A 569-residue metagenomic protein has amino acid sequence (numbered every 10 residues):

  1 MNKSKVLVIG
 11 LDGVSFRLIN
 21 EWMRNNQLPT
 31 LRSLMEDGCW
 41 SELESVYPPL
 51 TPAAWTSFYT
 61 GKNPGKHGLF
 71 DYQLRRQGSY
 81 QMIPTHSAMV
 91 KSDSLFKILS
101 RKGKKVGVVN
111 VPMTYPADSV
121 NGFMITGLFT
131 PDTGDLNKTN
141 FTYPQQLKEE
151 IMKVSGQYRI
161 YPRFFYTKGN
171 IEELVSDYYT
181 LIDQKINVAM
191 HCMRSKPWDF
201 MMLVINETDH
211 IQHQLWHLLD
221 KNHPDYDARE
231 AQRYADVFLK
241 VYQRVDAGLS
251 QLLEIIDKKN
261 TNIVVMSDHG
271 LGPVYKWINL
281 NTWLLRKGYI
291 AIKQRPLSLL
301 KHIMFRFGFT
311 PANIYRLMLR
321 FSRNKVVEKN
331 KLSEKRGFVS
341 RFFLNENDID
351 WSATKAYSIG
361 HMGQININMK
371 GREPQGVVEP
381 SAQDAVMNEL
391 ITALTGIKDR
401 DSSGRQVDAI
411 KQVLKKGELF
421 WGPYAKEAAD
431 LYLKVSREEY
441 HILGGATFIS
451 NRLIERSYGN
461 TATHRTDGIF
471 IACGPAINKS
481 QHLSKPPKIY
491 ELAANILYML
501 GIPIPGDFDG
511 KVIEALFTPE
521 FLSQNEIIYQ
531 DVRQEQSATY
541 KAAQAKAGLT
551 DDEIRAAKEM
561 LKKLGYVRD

Functional and structural regions predicted by a protein language model:
K3, F16-W198, N206-H213, G308 (+5 more regions): Active-site-proximal alpha/beta segments of enzymes that process anionic O-linked groups
K3-S15, I19-N20, L34, F58 (+11 more regions): Beta-strand elements within well-structured catalytic alpha/beta cores of enzymes that handle phosphate/sulfate esters
Y72-K102, V109, A117-G122, F129 (+4 more regions): Secreted, luminal/periplasmic, and some membrane-associated catalytic domains that remodel anionic oxygen-ester
L136-N137, P374-E379, I442-T447, S480-K485 (+1 more regions): Short conserved micro-motifs at the rims of enzyme active sites and ligand-binding pockets
V175-P197, M201, I211, H217-V264 (+2 more regions): A long, amphipathic alpha-helix that forms part of the scaffold/cap immediately adjacent to metal-dependent active
W277, D401-A428, L483-K485, E491 (+1 more regions): Polar, surface-exposed loop/tail segments that function as active-site lids or cofactor/substrate-recognition elements
S436-A493, Y498-G501: Low-complexity, glycine/alanine/valine/leucine- and proline-rich hydrophobic stretches
G548-D569: Short acidic, low-complexity intrinsically disordered linear motifs used for protein-protein interactions
